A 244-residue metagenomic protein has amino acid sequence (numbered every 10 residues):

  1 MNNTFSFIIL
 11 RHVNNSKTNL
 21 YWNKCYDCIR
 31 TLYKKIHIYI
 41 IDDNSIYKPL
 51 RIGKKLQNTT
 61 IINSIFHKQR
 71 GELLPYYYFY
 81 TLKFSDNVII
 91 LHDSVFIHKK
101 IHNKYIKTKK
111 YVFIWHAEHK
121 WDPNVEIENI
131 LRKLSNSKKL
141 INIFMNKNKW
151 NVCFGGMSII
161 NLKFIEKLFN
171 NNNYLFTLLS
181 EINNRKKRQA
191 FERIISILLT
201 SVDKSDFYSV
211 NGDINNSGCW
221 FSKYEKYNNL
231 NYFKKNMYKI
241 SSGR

Functional and structural regions predicted by a protein language model:
M1-R244: ER/Golgi luminal nucleotide-sugar-dependent glycosyltransferases, focusing on the catalytic module
